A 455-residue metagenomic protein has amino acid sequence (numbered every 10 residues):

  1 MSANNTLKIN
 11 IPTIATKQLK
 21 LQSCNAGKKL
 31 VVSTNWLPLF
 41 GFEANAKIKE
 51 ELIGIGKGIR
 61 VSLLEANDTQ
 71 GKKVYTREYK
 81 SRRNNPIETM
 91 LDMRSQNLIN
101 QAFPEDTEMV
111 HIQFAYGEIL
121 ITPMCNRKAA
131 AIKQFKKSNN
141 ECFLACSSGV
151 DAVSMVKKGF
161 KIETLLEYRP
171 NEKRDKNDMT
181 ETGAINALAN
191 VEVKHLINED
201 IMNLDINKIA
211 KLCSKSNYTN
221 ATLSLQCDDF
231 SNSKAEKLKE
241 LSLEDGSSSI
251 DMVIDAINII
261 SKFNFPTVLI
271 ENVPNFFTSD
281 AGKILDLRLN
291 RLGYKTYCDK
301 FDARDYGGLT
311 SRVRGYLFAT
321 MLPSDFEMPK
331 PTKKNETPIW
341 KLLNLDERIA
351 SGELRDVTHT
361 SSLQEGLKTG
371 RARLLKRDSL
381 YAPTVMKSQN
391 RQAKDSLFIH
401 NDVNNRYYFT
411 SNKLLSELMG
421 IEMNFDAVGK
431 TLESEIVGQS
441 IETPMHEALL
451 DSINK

Functional and structural regions predicted by a protein language model:
M1-V32, P38-F40, S216, F326-G352: Hydrophobic, helix-prone linear segments
S2-N5, N10-I11, A15, A26-K29 (+3 more regions): C-terminal target-recognition/interaction regions appended to catalytic cores
T34-W36, D151, A303-R304: Eukaryotic intrinsically disordered and solvent-exposed regulatory patches
P38, V156, A189, N290 (+1 more regions): Short polybasic/polar patches that bind polyanions
A131-I259, P274: Core alpha/beta nucleotide-donor-binding catalytic domains of modification enzymes
N171, S224-C227, M321-D325, R391 (+1 more regions): Short loop/turn segments at secondary-structure transitions that flank enzyme active sites
A210-S216, N232-T384, S388-R391: Class I S-adenosyl-L-methionine
